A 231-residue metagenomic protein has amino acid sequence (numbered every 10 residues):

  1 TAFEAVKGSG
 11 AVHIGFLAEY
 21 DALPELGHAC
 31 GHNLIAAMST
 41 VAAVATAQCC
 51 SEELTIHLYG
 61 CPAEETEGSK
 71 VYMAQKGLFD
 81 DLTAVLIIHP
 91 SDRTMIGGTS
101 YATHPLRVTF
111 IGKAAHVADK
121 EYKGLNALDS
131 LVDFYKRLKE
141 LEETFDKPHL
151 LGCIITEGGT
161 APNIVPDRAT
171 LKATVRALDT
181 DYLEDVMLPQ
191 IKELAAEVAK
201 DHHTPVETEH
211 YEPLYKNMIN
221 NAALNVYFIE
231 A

Functional and structural regions predicted by a protein language model:
F3-V6, D21-L34, E52-P166: Histidine/acidic-residue-rich, glycine-tolerant segments that coordinate divalent metal ions
G8-I14: Proline/glycine-enriched tight loop/beta-turn segments at coil->beta junctions that connect or precede beta-strands
I35-S39: Alpha-helical transmembrane segments that form the membrane-embedded catalytic/substrate-binding core of multi-pass
V41-L54: Flexible, small-residue-rich helix->loop connector segments that border functional cores
A45, Y72, K76, E197-V198: A generic secondary-structure signal
V132-A231: Metal-dependent amide/peptide-bond hydrolase catalytic core, centered on the "pita-bread" metallohydrolase fold
